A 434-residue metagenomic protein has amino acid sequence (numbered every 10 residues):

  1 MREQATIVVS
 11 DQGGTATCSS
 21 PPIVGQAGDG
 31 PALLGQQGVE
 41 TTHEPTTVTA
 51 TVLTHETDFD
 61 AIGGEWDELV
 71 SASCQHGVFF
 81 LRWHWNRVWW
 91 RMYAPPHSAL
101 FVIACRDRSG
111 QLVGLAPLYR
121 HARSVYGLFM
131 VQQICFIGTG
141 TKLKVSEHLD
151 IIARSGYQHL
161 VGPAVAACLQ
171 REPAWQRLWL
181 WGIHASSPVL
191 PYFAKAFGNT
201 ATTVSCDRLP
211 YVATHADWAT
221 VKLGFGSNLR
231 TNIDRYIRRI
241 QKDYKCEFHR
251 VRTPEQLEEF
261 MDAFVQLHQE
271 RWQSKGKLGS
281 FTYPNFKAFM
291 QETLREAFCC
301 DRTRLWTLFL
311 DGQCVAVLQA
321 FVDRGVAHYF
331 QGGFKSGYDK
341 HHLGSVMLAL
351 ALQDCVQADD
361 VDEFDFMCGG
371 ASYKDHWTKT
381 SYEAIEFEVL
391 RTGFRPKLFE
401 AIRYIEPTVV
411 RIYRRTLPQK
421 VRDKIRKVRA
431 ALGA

Functional and structural regions predicted by a protein language model:
M1-A434: N-acyltransferase acceptor-side catalytic subdomain
